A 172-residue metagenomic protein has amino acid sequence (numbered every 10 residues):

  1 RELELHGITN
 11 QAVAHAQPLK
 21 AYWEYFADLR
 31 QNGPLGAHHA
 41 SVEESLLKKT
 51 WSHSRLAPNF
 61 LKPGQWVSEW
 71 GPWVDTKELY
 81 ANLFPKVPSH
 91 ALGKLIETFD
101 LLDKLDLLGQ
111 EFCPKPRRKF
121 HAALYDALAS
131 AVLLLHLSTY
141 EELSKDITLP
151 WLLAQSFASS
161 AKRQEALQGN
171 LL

Functional and structural regions predicted by a protein language model:
R1-I8, A27-L172: Metal-dependent phosphoesterase core characteristic of DEDDh/y 3'-5' exonuclease domains
A12-W23: Glycine-rich, highly charged phosphate/nucleotide-binding loops
